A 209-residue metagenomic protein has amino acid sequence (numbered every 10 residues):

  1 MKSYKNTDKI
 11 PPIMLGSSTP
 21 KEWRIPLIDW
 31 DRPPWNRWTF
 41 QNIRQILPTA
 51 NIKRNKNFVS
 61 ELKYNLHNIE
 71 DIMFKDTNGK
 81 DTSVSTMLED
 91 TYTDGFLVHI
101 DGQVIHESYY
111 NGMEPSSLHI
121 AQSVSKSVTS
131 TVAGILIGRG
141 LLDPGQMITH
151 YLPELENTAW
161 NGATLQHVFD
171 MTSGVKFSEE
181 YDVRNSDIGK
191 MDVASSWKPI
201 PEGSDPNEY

Functional and structural regions predicted by a protein language model:
M1-M113, L142, D170, G174 (+1 more regions): N-terminal leader/targeting segments and the immediately adjacent pre-domain N-terminus
V84, Q103-S108, M147-H150, R184-Y209: Short, charged, amphipathic alpha-helices and their helix-cap/turn boundaries
P115-H119: Loop-to-helix entry region of an early transmembrane alpha helix in multi-pass inner-membrane enzymes
I120, G138-Y181: Active-site helix/loop module of the DD-peptidase/beta-lactamase fold, centered on the serine-lysine SxxK catalytic
T129: Active/ligand-binding-proximal structured segments within catalytic/core domains that scaffold catalytic residues
